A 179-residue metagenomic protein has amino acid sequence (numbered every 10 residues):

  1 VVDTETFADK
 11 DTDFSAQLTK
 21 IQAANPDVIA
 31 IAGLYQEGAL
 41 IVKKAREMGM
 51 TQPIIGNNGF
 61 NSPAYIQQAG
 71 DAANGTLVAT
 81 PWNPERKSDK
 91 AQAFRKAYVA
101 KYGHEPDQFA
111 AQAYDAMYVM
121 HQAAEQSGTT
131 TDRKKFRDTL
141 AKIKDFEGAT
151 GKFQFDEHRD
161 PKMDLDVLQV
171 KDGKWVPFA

Functional and structural regions predicted by a protein language model:
V1-A179: Extracytosolic ligand-binding ectodomains
